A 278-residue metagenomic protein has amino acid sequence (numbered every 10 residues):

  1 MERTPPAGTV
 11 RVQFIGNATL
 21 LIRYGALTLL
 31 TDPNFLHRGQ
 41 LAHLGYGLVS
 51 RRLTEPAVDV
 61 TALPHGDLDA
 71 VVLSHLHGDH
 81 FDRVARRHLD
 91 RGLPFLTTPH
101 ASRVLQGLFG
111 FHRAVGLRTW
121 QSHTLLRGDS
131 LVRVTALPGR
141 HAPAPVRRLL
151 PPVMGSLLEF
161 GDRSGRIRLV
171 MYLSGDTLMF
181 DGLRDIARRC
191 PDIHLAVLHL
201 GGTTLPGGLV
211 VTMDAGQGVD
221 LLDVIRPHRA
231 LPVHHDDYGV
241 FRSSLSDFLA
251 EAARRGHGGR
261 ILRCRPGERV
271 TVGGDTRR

Functional and structural regions predicted by a protein language model:
M1-A7, T97-R168, E251-D275: Metallo-beta-lactamase
E2, L27-V72, L76, R83-H88 (+2 more regions): Pre-active-site segment of Zn-dependent metallo-hydrolases
R11-F14, T28-D32, V132-G139, V170-D176: Active-site-proximal beta-strand elements of phosphoester/diester hydrolases
I22, D32, H75, D82 (+5 more regions): Divalent metal-coordination and catalytic microenvironments
L27-L29, D69-A70, P94, V132 (+3 more regions): Structural motif
P33-F35, L76, L137-R140, G175-T177 (+3 more regions): Active-site metal-binding loops of divalent metal-dependent hydrolases
D82-R91, G107, V240-A250: Metal-dependent catalytic neighborhoods of phosphoester/phosphodiester hydrolases
H100, L178-E268: Cap/insert and terminal regions of metallo-dependent hydrolase folds
